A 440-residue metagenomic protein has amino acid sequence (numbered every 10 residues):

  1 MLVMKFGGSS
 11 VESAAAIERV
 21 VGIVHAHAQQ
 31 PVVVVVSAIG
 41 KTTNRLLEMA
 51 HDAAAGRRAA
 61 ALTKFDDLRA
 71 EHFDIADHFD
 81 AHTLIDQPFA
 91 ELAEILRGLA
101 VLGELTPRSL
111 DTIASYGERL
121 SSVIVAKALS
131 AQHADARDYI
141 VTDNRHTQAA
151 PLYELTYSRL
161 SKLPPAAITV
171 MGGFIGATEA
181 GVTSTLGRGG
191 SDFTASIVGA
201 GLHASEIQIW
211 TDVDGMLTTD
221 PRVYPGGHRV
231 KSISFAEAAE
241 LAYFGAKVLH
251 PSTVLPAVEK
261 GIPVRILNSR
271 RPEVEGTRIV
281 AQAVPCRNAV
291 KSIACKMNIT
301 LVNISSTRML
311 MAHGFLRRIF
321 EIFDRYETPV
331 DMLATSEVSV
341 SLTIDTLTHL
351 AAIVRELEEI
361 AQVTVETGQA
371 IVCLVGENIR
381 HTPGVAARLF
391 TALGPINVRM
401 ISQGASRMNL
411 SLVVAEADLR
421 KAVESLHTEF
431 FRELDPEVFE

Functional and structural regions predicted by a protein language model:
M1-L249, V254, V413-A415, L434 (+1 more regions): Nucleotide/pyrophosphate-binding catalytic subdomain
V36-D52, L217, I266-A283, E337 (+1 more regions): Terminal amphipathic helices with adjacent charged low-complexity linkers/tails
D138-I140, V213-D214, R271, E337 (+1 more regions): Conserved beta-strand edge residues that scaffold enzyme active sites
E206-W210, V264-I266, D331-M332: Short hydrophobic alpha-helical runs that function as membrane-insertion/retention elements
S234-F235, A239-V280, P285-S305: A conserved active-site cap/scaffold subdomain adjacent to cofactor or substrate pockets
E273-E440: A conserved regulatory-domain signal marking ACT and ACT-like small-molecule sensing domains and adjacent regulatory
